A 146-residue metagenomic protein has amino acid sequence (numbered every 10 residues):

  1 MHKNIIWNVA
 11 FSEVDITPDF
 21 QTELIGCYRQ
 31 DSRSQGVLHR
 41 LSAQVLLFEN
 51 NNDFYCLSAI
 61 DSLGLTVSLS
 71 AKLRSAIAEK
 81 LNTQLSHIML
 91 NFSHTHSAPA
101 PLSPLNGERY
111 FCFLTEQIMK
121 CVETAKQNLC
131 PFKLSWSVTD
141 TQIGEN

Functional and structural regions predicted by a protein language model:
M1-F92, P99-N146: Conserved beta-alpha junction segments in alpha/beta enzyme cores
